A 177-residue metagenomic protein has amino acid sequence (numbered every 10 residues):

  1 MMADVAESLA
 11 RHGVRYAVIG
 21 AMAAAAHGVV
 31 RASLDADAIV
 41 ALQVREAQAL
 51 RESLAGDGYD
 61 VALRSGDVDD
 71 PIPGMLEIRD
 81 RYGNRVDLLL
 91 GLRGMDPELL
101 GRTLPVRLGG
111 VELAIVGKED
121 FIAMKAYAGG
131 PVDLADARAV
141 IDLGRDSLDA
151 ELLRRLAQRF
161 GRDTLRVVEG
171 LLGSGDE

Functional and structural regions predicted by a protein language model:
M1-E177: Compositionally biased terminal segments of proteins
